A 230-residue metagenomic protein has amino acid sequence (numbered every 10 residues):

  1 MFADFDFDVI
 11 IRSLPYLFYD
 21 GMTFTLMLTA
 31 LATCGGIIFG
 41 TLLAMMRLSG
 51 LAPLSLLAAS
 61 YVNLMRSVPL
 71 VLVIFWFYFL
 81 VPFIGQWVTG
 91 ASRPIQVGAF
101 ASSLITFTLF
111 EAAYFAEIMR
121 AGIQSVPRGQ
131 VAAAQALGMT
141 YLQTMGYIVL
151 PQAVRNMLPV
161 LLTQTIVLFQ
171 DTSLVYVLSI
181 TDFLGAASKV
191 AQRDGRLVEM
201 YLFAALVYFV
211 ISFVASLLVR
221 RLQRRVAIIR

Functional and structural regions predicted by a protein language model:
M1-R230: Transmembrane alpha-helices and adjacent helix-loop boundaries
